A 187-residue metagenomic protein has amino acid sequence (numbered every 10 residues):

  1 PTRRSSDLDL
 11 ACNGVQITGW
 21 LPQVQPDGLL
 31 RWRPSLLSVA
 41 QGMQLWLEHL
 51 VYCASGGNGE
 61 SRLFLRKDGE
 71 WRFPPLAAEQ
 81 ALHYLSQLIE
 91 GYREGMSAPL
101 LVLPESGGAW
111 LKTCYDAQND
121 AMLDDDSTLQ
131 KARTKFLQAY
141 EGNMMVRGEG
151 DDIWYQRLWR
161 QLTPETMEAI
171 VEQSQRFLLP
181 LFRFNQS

Functional and structural regions predicted by a protein language model:
T2-S5: Short, small-residue-biased leader/transition segments that mark boundaries at the very start of proteins
D7-E94: Non-catalytic protein-protein interaction segments used by genome-maintenance enzymes to assemble and couple activities
S55-Q186: Metal-dependent nuclease catalytic regions and adjoining charged, substrate-binding loops involved in nucleic-acid end
